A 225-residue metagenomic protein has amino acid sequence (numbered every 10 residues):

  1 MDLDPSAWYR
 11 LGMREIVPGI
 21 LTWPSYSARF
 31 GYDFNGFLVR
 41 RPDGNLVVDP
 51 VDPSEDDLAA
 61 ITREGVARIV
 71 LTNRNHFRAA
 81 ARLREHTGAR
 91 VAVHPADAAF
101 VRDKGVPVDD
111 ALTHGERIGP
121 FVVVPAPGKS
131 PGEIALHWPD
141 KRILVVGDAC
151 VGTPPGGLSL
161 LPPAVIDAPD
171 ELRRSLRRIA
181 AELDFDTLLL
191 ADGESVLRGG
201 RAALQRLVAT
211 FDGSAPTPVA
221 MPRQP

Functional and structural regions predicted by a protein language model:
D2-R14, P18-L21, S27-R29, G44-V47 (+3 more regions): Metallo-beta-lactamase
F30-F34, D56: Short N-terminal binding/cap micro-motifs at the start of the first secondary-structure element
G36-L38: Short, surface-exposed beta-strand/loop micro-motifs that present aromatic residues
D52-G119, R206-A209, G213-S214: Active-site HxH/HxHxD metal-binding segment of metal-dependent hydrolases
P222-P225: C-terminal regulatory/interaction regions
